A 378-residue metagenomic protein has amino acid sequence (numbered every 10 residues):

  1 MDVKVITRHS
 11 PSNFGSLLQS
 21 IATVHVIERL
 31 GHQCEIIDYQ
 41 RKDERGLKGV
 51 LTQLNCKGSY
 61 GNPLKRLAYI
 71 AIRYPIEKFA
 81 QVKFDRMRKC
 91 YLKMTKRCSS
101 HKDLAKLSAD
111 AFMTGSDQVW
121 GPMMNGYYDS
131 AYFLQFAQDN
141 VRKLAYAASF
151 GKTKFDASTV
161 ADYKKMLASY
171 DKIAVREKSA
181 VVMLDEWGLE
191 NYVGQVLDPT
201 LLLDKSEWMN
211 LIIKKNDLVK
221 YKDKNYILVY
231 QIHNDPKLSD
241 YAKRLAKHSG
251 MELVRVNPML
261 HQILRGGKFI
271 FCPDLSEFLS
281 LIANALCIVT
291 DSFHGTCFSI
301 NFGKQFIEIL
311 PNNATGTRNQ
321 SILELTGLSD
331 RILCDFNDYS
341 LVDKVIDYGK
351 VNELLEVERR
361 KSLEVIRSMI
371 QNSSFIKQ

Functional and structural regions predicted by a protein language model:
D2, R142, K222-I227, M251-E252: Charged active-site motifs of nucleotide-sugar-dependent glycosyltransferases
V3-F14, L18-K165, I213-K214: Aromatic- and Gly/Pro-rich donor/ligand-binding loops that form nucleotide- or phosphate-bearing donor binding pockets
M94-K106, W120-G126, A147-N225, Q231-I232: A nucleotide-sugar donor-handling region in carbohydrate enzymes
T114, V175, V289-T290: Short beta-strand scaffold positions
A145-G151, M183, I232-H233, K237-D274 (+1 more regions): Catalytic donor nucleotide-activated moiety binding site of glycosyltransferases and closely related
V193-L201, K205, P258-M259, I263-D291: Donor nucleotide-activated moiety binding/catalytic core segment of transferases that use nucleotide-activated donors
L281-S321: A donor-sugar binding/catalytic signature common to diverse glycosyltransferases and related nucleotide-sugar
L325-Q378: Leloir-type glycosyltransferase catalytic cores
